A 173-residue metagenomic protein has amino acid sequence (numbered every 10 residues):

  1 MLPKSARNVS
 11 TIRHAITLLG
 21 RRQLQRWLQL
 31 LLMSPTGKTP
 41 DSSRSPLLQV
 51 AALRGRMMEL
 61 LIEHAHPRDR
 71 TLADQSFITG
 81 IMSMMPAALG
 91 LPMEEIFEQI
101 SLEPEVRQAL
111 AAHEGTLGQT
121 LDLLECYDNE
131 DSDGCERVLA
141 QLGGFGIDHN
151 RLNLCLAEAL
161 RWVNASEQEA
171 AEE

Functional and structural regions predicted by a protein language model:
M1-E173: Conserved alpha-helical "signature site" that marks functionally important helical segments or helix/loop junctions
